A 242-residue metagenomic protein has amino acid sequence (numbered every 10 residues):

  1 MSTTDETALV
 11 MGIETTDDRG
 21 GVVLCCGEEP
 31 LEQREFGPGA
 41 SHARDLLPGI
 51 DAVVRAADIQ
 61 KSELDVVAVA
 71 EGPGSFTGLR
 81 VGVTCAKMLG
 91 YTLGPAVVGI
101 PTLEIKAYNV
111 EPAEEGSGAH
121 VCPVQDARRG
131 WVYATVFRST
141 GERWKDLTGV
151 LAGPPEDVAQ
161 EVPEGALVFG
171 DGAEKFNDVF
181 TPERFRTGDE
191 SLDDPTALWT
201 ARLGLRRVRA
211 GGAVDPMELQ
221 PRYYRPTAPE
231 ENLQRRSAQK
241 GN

Functional and structural regions predicted by a protein language model:
S2-E71: N-terminal beta-alpha supersecondary unit
T3-A8, E29, S41, A96-D194 (+2 more regions): Surface "functional belts" at beta-alpha junctions
C26-P30, V83-L93, S139-E142: A glycine- and small-aliphatic-rich helix-loop capping segment at beta-alpha/alpha-beta transitions that lines
G37-D45, F76, R80, T84-K87 (+2 more regions): Residues at secondary-structure transition points
R55-S62, G90-I100, E115-G116: Phosphate-handling active-site elements
A68-T102: DPxDG-like acidic metal-binding loop motif
G188-N242: Acyltransferase
